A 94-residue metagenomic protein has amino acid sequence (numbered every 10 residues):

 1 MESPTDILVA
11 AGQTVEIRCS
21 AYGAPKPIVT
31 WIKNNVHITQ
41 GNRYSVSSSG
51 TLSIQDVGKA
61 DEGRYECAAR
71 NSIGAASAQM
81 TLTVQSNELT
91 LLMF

Functional and structural regions predicted by a protein language model:
M1-F94: Immunoglobulin-superfamily
